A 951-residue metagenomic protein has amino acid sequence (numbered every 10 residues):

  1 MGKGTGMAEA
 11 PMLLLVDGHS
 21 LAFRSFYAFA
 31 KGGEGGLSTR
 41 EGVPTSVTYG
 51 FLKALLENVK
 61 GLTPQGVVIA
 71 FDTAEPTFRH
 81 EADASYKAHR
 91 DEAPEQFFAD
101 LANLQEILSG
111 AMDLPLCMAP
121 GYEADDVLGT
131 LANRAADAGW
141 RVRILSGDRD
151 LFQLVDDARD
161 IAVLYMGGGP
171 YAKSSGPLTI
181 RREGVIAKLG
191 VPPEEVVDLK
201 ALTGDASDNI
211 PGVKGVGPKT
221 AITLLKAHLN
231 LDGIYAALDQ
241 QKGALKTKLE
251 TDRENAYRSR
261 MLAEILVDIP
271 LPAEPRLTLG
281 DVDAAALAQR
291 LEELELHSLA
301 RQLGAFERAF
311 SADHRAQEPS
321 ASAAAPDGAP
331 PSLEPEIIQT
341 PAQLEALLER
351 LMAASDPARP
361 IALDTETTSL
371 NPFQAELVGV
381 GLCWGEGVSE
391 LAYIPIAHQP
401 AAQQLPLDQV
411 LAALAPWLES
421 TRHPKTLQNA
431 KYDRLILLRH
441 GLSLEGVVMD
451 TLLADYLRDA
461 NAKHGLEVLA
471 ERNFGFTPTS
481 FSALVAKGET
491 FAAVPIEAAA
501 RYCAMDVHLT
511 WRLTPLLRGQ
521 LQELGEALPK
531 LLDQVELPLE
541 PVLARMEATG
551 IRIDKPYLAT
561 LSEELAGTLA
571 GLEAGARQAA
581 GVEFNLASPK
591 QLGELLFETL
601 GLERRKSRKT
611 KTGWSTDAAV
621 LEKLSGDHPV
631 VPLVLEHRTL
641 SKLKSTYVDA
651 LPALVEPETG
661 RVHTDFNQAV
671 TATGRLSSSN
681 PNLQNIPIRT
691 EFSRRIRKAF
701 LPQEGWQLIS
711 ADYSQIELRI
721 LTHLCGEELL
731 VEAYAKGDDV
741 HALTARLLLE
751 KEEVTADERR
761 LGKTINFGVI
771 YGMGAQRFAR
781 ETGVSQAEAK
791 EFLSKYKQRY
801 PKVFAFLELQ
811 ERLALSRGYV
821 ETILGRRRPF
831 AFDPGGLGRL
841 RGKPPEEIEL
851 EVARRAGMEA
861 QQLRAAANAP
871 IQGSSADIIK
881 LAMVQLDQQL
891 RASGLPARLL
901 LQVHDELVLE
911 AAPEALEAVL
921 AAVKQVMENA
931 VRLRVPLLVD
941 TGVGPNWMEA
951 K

Functional and structural regions predicted by a protein language model:
G6-L145, R149-S175, T179, N255-P270 (+1 more regions): Noncatalytic, basic helical substrate-engagement surface that gates or grips nucleic-acid strands
A8-A10, T63-V68, L116, D137 (+8 more regions): Non-catalytic nucleic-acid-binding/docking modules located in mid-to-C-terminal regions of nucleic-acid enzymes
P11-L14, F23-K60, G66, A84-Q96 (+7 more regions): Conserved RNase H-like, two-metal-ion catalytic cores of nucleic-acid enzymes
L15-V16, I144-S146, I361-L363, L427 (+3 more regions): Short hydrophobic beta-strand that contains or immediately precedes a catalytic carboxylate
S85-N103, L151-V191, L245-K248, A392-L411 (+2 more regions): Short alpha-helix plus adjacent loop in nuclease-associated cores
D252-H398, N461, L469, N473 (+10 more regions): Conserved "right-hand" nucleotidyltransferase catalytic core of DNA-directed polymerases
A492, R545-A548, E603, S607 (+6 more regions): Conserved catalytic core of nucleic-acid polymerases
L524-V535, L539, I878, A882-V903 (+1 more regions): Active-site palm subdomain of RNA-directed nucleic acid polymerases
